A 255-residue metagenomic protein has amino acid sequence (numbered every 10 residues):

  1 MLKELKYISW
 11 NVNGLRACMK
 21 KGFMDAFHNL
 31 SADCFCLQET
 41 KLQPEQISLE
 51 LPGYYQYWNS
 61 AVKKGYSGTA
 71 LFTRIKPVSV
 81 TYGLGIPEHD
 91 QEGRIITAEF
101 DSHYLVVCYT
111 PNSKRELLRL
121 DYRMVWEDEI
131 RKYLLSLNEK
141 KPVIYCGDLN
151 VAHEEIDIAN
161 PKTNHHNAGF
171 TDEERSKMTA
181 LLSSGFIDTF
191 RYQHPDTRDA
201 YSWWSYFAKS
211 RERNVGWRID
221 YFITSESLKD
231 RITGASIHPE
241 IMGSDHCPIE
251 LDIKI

Functional and structural regions predicted by a protein language model:
M1-L51, Y55, A61-Y66, Y82 (+1 more regions): N-terminal, active-site-proximal structural segment of metallo-dependent hydrolase catalytic domains
L5-N13, S102-K114, C146: Active-site-proximal beta-strand elements of phosphoester/diester hydrolases
N11, F27-E45, L105, L134-E155 (+4 more regions): Active-site beta-strand/loop signature of hydrolases that rely on acidic residues for catalysis
H28, Y55, E129-V215, I219: Metal-dependent phosphoesterases centered on the DNase I-like endonuclease/exonuclease/phosphatase
K41, Q46-S113: Structured beta-strand-rich core segments of catalytic domains in phosphoester-bond hydrolases
K64-S79, F207-D230: Conserved beta strand-loop-helix elements of the APE1-like EEP
R74, A98-D101, S225-E226, L251-I255: Active-site beta-strand termini and strand-to-loop segments that position acidic
G85-I86, P111-E127, K162-H166: Surface-exposed cleft-lining segments at the edges of enzyme active sites
